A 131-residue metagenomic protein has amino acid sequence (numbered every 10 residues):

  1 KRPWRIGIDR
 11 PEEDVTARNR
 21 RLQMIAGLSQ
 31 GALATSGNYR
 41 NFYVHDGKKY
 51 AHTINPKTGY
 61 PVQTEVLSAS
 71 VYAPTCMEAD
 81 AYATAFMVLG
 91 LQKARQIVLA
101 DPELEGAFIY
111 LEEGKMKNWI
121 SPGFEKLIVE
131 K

Functional and structural regions predicted by a protein language model:
K1-K131: Mature catalytic core of soluble alpha/beta enzymes
